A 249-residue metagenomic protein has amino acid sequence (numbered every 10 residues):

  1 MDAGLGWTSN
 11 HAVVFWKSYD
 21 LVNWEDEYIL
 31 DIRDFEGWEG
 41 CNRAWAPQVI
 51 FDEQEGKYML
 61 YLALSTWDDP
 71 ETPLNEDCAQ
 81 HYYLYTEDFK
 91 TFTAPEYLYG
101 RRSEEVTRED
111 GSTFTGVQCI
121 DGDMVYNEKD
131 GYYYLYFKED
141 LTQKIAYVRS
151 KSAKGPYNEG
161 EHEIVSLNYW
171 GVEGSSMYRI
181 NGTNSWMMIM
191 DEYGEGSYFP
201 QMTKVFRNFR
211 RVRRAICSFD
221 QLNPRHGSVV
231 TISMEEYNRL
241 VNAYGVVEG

Functional and structural regions predicted by a protein language model:
M1-G249: Carbohydrate-active catalytic/glycan-binding domains of CAZyme proteins, especially the secreted or lumenal ectodomains
